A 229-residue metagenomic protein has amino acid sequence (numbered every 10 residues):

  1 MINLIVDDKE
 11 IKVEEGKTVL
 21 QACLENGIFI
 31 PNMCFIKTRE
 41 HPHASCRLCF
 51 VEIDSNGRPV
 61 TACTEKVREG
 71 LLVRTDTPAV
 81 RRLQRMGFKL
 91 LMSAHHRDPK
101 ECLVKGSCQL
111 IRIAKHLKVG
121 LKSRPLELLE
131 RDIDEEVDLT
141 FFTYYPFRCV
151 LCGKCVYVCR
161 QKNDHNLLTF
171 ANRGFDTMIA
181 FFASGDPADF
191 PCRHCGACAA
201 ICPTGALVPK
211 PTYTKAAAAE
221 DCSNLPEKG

Functional and structural regions predicted by a protein language model:
M1-D7: Eukaryote-biased recognition of intrinsically disordered, low-complexity regulatory segments
D7-K9, Y144-Y145: Extended, non-catalytic structural segments that build the interaction scaffolds of large macromolecular assemblies
K9, P42, A188-P191: Short, conserved secondary-structure segments in the cores of folded domains
I11-E69, L83: N-terminal cofactor/phosphate-binding cores enriched in small/glycine residues, especially glycine-rich loops such as
T18, K154, A197: Residue-level recognition of oxygen-bearing side chains
R47, N56-P191, A200, G205-G229: Fe-S ferredoxin-like electron-transfer domains and their immediately adjacent linker/connector regions across
